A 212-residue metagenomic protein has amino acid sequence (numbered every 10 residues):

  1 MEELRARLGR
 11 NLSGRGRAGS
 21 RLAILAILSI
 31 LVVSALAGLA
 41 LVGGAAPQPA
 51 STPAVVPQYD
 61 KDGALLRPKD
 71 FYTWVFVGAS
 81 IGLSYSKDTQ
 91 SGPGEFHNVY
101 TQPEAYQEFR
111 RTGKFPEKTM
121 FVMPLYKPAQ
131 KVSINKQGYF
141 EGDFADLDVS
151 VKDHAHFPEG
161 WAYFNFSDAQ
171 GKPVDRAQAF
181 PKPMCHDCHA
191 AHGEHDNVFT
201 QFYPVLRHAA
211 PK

Functional and structural regions predicted by a protein language model:
M1-S20: N-terminal secretory signal peptides that target proteins for export/translocation
G9, L22-L28, Q58, E194: Intrinsically disordered, low-complexity peptide-like regions
G19-L22, A45: Intrinsic low-complexity/disordered segments
R21-A40: Bacterial N-terminal signal peptides
A37-A50: Signal peptide processing junction and immediate N-terminal pro/mature segment of secreted/exported proteins
P49-T52, P57-D60, R67-V75, G82 (+1 more regions): Sequence context surrounding c-type heme c attachment/ligation sites in exported
T73-G94: Short beta-strand/loop turn elements enriched in aromatics
P93-R111, S133-N135: N-terminal post-signal-peptidase region of extra-cytosolic proteins
